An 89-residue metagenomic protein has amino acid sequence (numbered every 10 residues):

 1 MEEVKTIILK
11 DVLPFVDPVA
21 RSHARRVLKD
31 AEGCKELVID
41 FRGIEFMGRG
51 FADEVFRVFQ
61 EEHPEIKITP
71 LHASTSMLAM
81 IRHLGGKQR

Functional and structural regions predicted by a protein language model:
M1-K5, D17: Flexible, glycine-/charge-rich segments associated with ATP-binding catalytic modules
K5-V12: Generic N-terminal amphipathic, Lys/Arg-enriched alpha-helix
V12-L37, F41-R89: Amphipathic alpha-helical interaction surfaces in cytosolic regulatory modules
